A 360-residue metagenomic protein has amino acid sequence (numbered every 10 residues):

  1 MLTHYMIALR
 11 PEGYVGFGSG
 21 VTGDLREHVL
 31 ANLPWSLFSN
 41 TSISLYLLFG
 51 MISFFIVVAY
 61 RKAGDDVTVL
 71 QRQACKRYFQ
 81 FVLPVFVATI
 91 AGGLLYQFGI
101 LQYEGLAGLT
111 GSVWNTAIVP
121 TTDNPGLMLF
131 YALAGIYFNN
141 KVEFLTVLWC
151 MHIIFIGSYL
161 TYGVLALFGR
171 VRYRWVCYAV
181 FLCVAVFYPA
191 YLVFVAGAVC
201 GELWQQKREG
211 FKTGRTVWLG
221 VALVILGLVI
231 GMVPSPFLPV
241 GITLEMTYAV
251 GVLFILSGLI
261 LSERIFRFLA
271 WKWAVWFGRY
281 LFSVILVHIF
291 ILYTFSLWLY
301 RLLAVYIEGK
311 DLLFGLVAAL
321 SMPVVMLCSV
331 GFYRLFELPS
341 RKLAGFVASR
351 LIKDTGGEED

Functional and structural regions predicted by a protein language model:
M1-R61, V82-V85, I255, I285: Functionally critical transmembrane alpha-helices in membrane proteins and complexes, commonly lining
L2, S44-M51, L148-L160, Y188-A196 (+2 more regions): Membrane-embedded alpha-helical segments of multi-pass membrane proteins, especially the transmembrane helices
G16-L37, V82, F86-F155, Y159 (+1 more regions): Membrane-interface helix-loop-helix regions
S39-L45, F49, Y60-V119, W276-V287 (+4 more regions): Transmembrane alpha-helical segments and their boundary/interface "anchor" motifs in multi-pass integral membrane
F54-R61, G157, T161-G169, V193-Q206 (+7 more regions): Hydrophobic transmembrane alpha-helices
H152-L182, L203-T213, V305, G309: Solvent-exposed interhelical
A190-W276, L281, I285, F290 (+1 more regions): Alpha-helical transmembrane segments and terminal signal-anchor/GPI-anchor hydrophobic tails, characterized by long
G201-R208, F266-A274, I289-D360: C-terminal "closing" transmembrane helix and its immediate cytosolic amphipathic cap in multi-pass membrane proteins
